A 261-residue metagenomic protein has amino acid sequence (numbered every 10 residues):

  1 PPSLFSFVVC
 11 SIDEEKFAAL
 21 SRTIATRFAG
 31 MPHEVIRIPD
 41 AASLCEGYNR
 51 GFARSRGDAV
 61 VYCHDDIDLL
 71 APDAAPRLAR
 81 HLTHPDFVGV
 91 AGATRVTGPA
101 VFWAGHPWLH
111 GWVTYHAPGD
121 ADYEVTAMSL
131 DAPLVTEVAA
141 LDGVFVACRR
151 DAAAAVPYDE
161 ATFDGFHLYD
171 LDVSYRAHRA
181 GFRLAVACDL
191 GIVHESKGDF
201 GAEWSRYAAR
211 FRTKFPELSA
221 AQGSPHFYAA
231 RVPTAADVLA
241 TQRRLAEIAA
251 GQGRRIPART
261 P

Functional and structural regions predicted by a protein language model:
P1, D13-A29: Short, well-formed alpha-helical segments that are part of the catalytic scaffolds of diverse glycosyltransferases
A41-S55: Glycine-rich, basic loop-to-helix element that forms the pyrophosphate-binding segment of sugar-nucleotide handling
R56-G57, D142-V156: Conserved nucleotide-sugar donor-binding and metal-coordinating catalytic region shared by glycosyltransferases
V60: Short aromatic/hydrophobic "clamp" motif used to bind/position activated sugar donors
D68, P72-W112: Conserved donor NDP-sugar-binding/catalytic core segment of glycosyltransferases
Y123-C148: A recurrent flexible, glycine/aromatic-enriched loop bordering the glycosyltransferase active site that acts as
A140, A154-H178, F182-V193: Donor nucleotide-sugar recognition loop
A185-S205, R210: Active-site donor/metal-binding and catalytic loop motifs of nucleotide-sugar-dependent glycosylation enzymes
